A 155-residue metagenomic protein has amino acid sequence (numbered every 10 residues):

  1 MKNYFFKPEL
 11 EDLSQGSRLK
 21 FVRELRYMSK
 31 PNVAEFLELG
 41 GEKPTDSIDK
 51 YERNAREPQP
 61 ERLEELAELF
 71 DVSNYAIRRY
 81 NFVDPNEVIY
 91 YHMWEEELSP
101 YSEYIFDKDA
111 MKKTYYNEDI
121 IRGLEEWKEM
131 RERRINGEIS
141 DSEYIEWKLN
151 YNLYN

Functional and structural regions predicted by a protein language model:
Y4-L13, F21, E57, E61 (+1 more regions): Charged, helix-prone or intrinsically disordered regulatory segments positioned adjacent to compact structured domains
D12-E38: Short basic helix-loop element that most often maps to the first helix and adjoining turn of HTH DNA-binding modules
L19, K30-A34, T45-Y51, L66 (+1 more regions): Conserved hydrophobic/aromatic packing and binding residues within compact polymer-binding modules
E38-P58, R79-V83: Recognition helix of helix-turn-helix/homeodomain-like DNA-binding domains that insert into the DNA major groove
D141-L149: Short, charged, amphipathic alpha-helical segments
N152-N155: Short, charge-rich amphipathic alpha-helical segments embedded in non-transmembrane helical bundles/solenoids
